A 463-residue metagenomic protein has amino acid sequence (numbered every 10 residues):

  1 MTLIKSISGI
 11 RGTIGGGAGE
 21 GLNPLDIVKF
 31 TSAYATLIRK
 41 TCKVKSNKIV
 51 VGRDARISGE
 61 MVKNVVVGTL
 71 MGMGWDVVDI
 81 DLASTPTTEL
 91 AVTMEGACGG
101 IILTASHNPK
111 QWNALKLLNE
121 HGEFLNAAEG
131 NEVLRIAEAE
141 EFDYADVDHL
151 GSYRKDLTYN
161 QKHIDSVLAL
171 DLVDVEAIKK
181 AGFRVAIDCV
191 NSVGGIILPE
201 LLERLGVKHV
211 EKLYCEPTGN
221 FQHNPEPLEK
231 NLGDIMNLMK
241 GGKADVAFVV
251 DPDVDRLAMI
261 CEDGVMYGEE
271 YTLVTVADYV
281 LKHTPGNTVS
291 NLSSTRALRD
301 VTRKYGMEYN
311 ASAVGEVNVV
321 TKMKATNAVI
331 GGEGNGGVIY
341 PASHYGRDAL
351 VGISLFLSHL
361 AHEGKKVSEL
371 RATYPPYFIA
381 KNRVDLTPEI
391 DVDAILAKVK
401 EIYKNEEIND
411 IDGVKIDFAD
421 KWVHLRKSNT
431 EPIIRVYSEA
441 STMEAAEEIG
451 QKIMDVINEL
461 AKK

Functional and structural regions predicted by a protein language model:
M1-G68, G72-M73, S152-V185: An N-terminal, well-structured beta->alpha segment
T13, N113-K240: Gly/Ser/Thr-enriched, mixed-charge loops and adjacent short helices that form phosphate/oxyanion-binding elements
T36, K40, K48-W112, E200-I260: N-terminal small/polar loop signature for handling phosphorylated ligands or for N-terminal nucleophile
V51-D54, I187-C189, C261, A342 (+1 more regions): Short glycine-centered, acidic/aromatic-flanked micro-motifs in structured strand/loop junctions that mark active-site
L117-E120, A258-E262, I339-P341: Short beta-strand-to-turn element immediately C-terminal to the catalytic PLP-Schiff-base lysine in fold type I
N131-D165, A169, C261-G334, V338-I339: Proline/glycine-rich low-complexity loops and linkers
A244-V246, T284-K463: Phosphate-binding and adjacent anionic-ligand microenvironments
